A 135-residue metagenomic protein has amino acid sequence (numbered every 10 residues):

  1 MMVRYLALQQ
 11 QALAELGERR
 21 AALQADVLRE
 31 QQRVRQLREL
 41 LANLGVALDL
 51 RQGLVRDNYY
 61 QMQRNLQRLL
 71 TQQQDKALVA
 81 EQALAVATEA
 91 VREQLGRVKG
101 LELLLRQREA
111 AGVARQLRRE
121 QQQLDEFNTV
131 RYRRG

Functional and structural regions predicted by a protein language model:
M1-G135: Charge-rich amphipathic alpha-helical interaction elements
